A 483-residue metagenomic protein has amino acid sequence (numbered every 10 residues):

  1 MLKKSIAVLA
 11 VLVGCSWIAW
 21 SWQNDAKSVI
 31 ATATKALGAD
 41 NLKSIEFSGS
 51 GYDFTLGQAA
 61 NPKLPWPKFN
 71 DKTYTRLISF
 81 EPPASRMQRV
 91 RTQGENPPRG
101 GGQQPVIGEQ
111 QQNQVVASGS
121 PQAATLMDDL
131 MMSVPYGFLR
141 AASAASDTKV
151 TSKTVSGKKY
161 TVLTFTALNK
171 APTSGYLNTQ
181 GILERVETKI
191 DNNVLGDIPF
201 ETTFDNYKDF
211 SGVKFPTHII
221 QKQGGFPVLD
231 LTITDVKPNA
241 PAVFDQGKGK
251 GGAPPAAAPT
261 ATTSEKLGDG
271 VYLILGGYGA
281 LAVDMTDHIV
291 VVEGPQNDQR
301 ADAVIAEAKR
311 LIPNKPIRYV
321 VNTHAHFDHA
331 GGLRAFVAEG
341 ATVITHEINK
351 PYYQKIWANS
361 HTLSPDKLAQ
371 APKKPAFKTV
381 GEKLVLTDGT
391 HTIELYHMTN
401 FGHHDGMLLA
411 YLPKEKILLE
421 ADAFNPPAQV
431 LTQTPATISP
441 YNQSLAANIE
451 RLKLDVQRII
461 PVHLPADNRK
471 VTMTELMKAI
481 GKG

Functional and structural regions predicted by a protein language model:
W22-A31, P98-T173, N178-T179, I190-G196 (+4 more regions): Flexible, processing/modification-adjacent segments and terminal tails in exported/periplasmic/extracellular proteins
K35, A39-S120, S146, T151 (+1 more regions): N-terminal mature ectodomain segment of secretory-pathway/periplasmic proteins
N41-S48, P82-Q88, S156-T164, L183-V186 (+3 more regions): Short, hydrophobic/aromatic-rich segments at coil-to-beta transitions
K158-G247, L408-P413, E420-A421, P426-P427 (+1 more regions): Gly/Pro-enriched, hydrophobic low-complexity segments that function as extracytoplasmic propeptides/linkers
I220, A446-G483: Divalent-metal (often Zn2+) His-rich catalytic cores of metallo-beta-lactamase-fold enzymes
D230-M285: Zn-dependent metallo-beta-lactamase
E265-A308, M407-P426: Conserved beta-strand hairpin/beta-sheet module of binuclear metal-dependent hydrolase folds, prominently
Q299-I344, R451-D455: Active-site metal-binding motif and surrounding structural segment of the metallo-beta-lactamase
